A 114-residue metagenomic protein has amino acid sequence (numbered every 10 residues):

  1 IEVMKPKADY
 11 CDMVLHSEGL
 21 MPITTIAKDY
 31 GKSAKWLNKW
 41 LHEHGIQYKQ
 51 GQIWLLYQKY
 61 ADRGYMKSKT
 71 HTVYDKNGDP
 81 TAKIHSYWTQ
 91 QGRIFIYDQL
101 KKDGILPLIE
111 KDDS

Functional and structural regions predicted by a protein language model:
I1-P6, D12-L15, T24, K28-S114: Positively charged, aromatic-accented nucleic-acid-binding surfaces
